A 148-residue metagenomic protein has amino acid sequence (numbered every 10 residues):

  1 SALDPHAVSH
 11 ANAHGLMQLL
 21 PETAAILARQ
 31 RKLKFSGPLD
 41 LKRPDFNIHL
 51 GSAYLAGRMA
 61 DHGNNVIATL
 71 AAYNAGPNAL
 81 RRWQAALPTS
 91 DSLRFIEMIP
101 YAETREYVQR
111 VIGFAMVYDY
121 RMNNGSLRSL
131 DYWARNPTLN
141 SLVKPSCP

Functional and structural regions predicted by a protein language model:
S1-P148: Catalytic glycan-binding domains that act on GlcNAc-containing polysaccharides
